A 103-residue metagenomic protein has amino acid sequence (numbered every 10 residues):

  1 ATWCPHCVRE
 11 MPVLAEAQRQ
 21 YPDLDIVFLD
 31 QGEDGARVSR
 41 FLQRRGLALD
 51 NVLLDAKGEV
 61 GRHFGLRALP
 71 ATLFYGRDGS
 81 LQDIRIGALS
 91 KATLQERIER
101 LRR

Functional and structural regions predicted by a protein language model:
A1-E16: Conserved redox-active cysteine motifs that mediate thiol-disulfide chemistry, especially di-cysteine Cys-X(1-2)-Cys
E10-V13, D34, A56, V60 (+2 more regions): Stable alpha-helical elements in mature extracytoplasmic
P22-D25: Loop/turn elements at helix/coil->beta-strand transitions in domains of secreted/extracellular proteins
V27, L42-R77: Short, internal strand/loop/helix patches that form the active-site neighborhood or redox-interaction surface
Q31: Active-site loop/turn elements of alpha/beta-hydrolase fold enzymes, especially the short glycine-/histidine-rich
A36-S39: Acidic helix N-cap motif at the loop->helix transition within catalytic regions of sugar-transfer enzymes
F74-R103: Thiol-/selenol-based redox modules, centered on thioredoxin-like and closely related oxidoreductase domains
